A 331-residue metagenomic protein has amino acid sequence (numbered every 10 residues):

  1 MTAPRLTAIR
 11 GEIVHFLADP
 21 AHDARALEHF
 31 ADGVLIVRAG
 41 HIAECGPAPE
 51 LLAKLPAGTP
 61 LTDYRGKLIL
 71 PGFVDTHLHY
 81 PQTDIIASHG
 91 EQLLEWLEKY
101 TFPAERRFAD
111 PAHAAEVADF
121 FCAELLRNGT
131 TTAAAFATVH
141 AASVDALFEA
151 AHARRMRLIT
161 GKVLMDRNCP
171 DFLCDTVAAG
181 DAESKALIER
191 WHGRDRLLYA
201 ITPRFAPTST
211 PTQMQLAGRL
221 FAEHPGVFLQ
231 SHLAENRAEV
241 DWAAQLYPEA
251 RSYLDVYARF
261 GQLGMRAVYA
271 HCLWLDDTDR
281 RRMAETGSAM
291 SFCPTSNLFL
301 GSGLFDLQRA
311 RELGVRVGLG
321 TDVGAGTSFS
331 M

Functional and structural regions predicted by a protein language model:
M1-P56, K67-L68: N-terminal metal-binding scaffold of metallo-dependent hydrolase/deaminase domains
P4-R10, A53-E95, D119, L126-R127: Replace "His-x-His-based motif
L35, G40, G66, H77 (+9 more regions): Divalent metal-coordination and catalytic microenvironments
I86-M156, G180-G193: Alpha-helical scaffold segments that flank or form the walls of functional sites
A87, R237-P248, D279-A284, G301-A310 (+1 more regions): Histidine/acidic-residue-rich catalytic or RNA/ligand-binding cores of hydrolases and nuclease-related proteins
T131-T132, V227, R316: Short acidic/polar active-site loop segments enriched in Thr and Asp
A142-L273: Metal-coordinating catalytic core of metallo-dependent amide/deamination hydrolases
R259-R266, Q308-M331: His/Asp/Glu-enriched, well-ordered alpha-helical/loop segment that forms or immediately abuts the divalent-metal
